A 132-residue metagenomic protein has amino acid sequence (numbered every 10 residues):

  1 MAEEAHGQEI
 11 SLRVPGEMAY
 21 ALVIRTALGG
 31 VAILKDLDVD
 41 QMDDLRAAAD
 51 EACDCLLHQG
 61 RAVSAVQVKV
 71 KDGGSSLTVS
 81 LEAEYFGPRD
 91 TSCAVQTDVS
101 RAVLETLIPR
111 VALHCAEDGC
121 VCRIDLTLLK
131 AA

Functional and structural regions predicted by a protein language model:
M1-A47, T91: Bergerat-fold GHKL ATPase/HATPase_c domain
M1-S11, C55-A132: Conserved beta-strand-loop-beta-strand hairpin that lines the nucleotide-binding pocket of ATP/GTP-utilizing enzymes
V31, A49-C53, L104: Long, contiguous hydrophobic alpha-helical segments, chiefly transmembrane helices and signal peptides
D38-V63: Conserved ATP-binding N-box helix of the HATPase_c
